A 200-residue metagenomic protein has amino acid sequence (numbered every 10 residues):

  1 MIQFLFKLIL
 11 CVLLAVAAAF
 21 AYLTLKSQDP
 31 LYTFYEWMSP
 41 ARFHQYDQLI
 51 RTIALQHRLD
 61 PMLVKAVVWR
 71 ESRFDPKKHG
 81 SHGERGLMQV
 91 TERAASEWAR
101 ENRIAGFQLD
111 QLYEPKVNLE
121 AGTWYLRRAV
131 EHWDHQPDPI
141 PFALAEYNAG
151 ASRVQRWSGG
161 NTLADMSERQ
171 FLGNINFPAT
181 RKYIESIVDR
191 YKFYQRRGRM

Functional and structural regions predicted by a protein language model:
M1-F6: Short, Lys/Arg-rich N-terminal segment immediately upstream of the first membrane anchor
K7-K26: Hydrophobic membrane-insertion alpha-helices, especially the h-region of bacterial N-terminal signal peptides
L25-P76, A99, K116, D134 (+2 more regions): Export/targeting segments at the very N-terminus of extracytoplasmic proteins
F34-P40, I50-I53, P76-R85, A105-K116 (+3 more regions): Second-shell loop/turn segments in exported
Q48-T52, K65, S96, E120-R127 (+4 more regions): Solvent-exposed, polar/charged alpha-helical surfaces in well-ordered, non-transmembrane soluble domains, broadly
W69-M88, A94, G150: Cell-wall polysaccharide-cleaving catalytic domain and substrate-binding groove, primarily in peptidoglycan/chitin
H82-A105, E120-L126, M166: Substrate-binding/active-site groove segments that recognize and process beta-1,4-linked N-acetyl-hexosamine
F142-M200: Catalytic and substrate-binding regions of cell-wall glycan-acting enzymes that process beta-1,4-linked
